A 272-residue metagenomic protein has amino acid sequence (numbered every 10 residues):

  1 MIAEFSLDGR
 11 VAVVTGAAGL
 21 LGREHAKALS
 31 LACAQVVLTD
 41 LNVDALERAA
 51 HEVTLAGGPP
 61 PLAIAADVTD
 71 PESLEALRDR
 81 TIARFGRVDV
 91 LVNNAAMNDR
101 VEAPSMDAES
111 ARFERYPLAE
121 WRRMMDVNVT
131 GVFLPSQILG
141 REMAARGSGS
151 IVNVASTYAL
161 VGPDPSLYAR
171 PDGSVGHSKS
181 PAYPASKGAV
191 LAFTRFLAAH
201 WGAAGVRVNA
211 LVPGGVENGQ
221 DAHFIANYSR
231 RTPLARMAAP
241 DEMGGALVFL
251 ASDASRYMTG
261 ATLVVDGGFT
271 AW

Functional and structural regions predicted by a protein language model:
I2-E4, S110, S166, R170 (+2 more regions): Short C-terminal tail/terminal secondary-structure segment of NAD(P)H-dependent dehydrogenase/reductase domains
S6-V37, L197: Canonical Rossmann dinucleotide-binding motif of NAD(H)/NADP(H)-dependent dehydrogenases/reductases, specifically
V43-D44, A65-L77, L118, E242: The beta1-alpha1 cofactor-binding region of Rossmann-like NAD(H)/NADP(H)-dependent oxidoreductases
M97, E109-F133, S148, V152 (+4 more regions): Catalytic Tyr-X3-Lys loop
L118, R123-A145, A155-G162, A198-A199 (+2 more regions): Amphipathic alpha-helical dimer-interface segment in Rossmann-like NAD(P)H-dependent oxidoreductases
S136, S186, T194: Active-site helix of classical SDR
G202, R207, M258-G260: Short, small/polar-rich loop/turn modules that mediate ligand/substrate recognition or access, typified
T232-M243, A254: A conserved structural motif in NAD(P)-dependent oxidoreductases
